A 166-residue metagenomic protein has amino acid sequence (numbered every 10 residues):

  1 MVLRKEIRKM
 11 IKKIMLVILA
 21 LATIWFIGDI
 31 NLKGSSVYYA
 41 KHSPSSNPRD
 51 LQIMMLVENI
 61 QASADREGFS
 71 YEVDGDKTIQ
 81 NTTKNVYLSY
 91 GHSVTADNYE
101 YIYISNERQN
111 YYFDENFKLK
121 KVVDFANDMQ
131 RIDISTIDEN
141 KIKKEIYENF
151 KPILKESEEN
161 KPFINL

Functional and structural regions predicted by a protein language model:
M1-M10: N-terminal Lys/Arg-rich, disordered targeting/topogenic segments
V2, M15-I18, D50, M55-N59 (+1 more regions): Acidic/proline-rich low-complexity IDRs
I7, G34-S35, I164: Short helical patches
K12-I30: Hydrophobic membrane-insertion alpha-helices, especially the h-region of bacterial N-terminal signal peptides
I24-Y103: N-terminal export/targeting and maturation segments
D97-L166: Non-cytosolic head/periplasmic domains of membrane-anchored proteins
